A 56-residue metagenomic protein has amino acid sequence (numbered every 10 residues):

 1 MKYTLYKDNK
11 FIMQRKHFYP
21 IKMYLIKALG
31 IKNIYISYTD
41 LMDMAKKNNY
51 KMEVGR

Functional and structural regions predicted by a protein language model:
M1-F11, Y19-A28: Short aromatic-glycine-(Arg/Gly/Cys) micro-motifs in beta-strand/loop hairpins
F18, K22, Y38-L41: Short amphipathic alpha-helical segments that mediate assembly, nucleic-acid/protein binding, or membrane association
G30-R56: Short, mixed-charge low-complexity intrinsically disordered segments
